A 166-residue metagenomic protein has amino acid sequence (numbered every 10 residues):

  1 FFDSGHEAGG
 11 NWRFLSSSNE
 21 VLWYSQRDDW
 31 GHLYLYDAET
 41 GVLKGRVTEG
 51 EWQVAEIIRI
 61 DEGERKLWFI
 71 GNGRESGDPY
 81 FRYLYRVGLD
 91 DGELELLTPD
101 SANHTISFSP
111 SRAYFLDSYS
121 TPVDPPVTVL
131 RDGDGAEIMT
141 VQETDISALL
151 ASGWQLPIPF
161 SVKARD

Functional and structural regions predicted by a protein language model:
F1-D3, E7-R13, E56-E64, E93-D166: Non-catalytic accessory segments flanking enzyme active sites
W12-D28, D37, V47-T48, D61 (+4 more regions): Beta-strand C-termini and the immediately following turn/loop, strongest in propeller blades
G31-L33, V42, Y80-L84, G92 (+1 more regions): Repetitive beta-architecture junctions, highlighting loop-to-beta-strand starts across blade-like repeats
D37-T40, E51, S101, A164-D166: Short, flexible loop/turn elements at secondary-structure junctions
A38-G41, G88-G92, D132-D134: Short loop/turn segments that connect beta-strands within beta-propeller blades
V42-E49, G92-P99: Blade-edge beta-strand/turn elements of extracellular beta-propeller and related beta-sheet repeat scaffolds
D78-Y80, G153: Short glycine/proline-enriched turns and hinge-like loops at secondary-structure junctions
